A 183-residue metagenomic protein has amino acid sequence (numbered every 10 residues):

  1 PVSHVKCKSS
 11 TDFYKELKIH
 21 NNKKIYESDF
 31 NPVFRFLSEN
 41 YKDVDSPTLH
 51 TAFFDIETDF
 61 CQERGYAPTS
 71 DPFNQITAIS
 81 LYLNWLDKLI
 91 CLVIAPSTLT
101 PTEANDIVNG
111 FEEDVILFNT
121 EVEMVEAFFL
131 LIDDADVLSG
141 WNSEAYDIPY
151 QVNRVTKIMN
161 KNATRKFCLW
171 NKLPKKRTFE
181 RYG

Functional and structural regions predicted by a protein language model:
P1-G183: The two-metal-ion catalytic cores of nucleic-acid processing enzymes
